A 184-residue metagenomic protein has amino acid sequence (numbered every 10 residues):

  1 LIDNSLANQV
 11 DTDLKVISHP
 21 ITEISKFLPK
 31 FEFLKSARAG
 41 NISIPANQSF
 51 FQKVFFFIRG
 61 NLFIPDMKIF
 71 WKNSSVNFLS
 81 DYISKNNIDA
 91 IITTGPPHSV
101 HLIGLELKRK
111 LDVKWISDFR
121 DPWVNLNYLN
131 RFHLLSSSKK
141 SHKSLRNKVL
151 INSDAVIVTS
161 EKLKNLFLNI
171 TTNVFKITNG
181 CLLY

Functional and structural regions predicted by a protein language model:
I2-N73: A conserved catalytic-core segment of Leloir-type glycosyltransferases
A46-S49, S75, L79-V100, V113-I116: Short N-terminal targeting/anchoring amphipathic segment
M67-F70, F132-S137: Short, flexible loop segments at the rims of nucleotide/cofactor-binding pockets, characterized by
N86, L126-F132: Short acidic, glycine/proline-rich loop/turn micro-motifs
A90, D154-A155, N173: Well-ordered beta-strand positions
S99-L102, E106-K110, W123-V124, S136-V156: Membrane-proximal helix-turn-helix segments that form the acceptor-binding/catalytic region of lipid-linked
F119-P122, T178-N179: Histidine-centered beta-alpha loop that forms part of the nucleotide-sugar donor binding/catalytic region in diverse
K162, N179-G180: Carbohydrate-associated surface elements
